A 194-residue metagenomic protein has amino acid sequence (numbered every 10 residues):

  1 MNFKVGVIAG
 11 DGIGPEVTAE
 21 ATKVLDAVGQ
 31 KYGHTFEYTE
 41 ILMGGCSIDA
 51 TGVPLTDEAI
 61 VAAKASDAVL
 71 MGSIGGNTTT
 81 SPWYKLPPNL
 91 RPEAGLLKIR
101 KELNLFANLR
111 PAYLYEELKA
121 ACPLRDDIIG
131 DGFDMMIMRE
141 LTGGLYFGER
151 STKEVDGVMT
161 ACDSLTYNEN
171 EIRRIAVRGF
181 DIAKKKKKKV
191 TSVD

Functional and structural regions predicted by a protein language model:
M1-G12, Q30, F36-E37, G45-D194: Anion-binding alpha/beta catalytic cores of soluble intermediary-metabolism enzymes, centered on
I13-T18: Short N-terminal binding/cap micro-motifs at the start of the first secondary-structure element
A19-T22, G75: Short, function-defining helix-loop hinge/capping sites that tune catalysis or transport
T22-Y32: Short catalytic helix/loop segments, enriched in acidic residues and glycine and frequently bearing histidine
